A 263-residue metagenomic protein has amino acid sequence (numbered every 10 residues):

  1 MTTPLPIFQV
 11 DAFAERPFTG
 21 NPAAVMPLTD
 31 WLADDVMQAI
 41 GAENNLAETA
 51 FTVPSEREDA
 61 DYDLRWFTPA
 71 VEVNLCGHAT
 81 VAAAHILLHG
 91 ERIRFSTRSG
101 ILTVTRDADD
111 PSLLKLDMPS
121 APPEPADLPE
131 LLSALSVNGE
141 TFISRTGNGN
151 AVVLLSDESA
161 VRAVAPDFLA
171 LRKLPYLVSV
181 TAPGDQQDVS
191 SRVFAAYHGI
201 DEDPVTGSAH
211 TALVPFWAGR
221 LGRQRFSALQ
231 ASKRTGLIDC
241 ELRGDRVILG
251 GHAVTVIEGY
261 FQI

Functional and structural regions predicted by a protein language model:
M1-L75, A79-I263: Active-site proximal loop and beta-alpha junction motif in alpha/beta enzyme cores
